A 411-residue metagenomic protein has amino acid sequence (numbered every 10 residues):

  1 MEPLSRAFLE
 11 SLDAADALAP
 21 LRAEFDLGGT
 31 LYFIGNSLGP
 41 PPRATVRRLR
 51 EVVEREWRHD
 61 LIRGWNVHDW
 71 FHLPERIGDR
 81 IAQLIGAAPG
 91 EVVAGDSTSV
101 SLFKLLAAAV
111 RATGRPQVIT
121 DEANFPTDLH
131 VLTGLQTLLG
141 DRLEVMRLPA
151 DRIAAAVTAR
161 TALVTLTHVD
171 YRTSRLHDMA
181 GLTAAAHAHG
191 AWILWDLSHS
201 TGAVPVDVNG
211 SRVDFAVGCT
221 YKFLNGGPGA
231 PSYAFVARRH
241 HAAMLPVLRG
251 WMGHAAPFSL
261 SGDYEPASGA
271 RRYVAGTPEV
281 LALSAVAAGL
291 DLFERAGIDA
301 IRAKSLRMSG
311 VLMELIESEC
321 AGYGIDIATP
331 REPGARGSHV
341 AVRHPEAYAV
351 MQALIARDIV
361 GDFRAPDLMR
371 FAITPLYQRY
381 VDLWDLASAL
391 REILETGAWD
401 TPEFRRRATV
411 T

Functional and structural regions predicted by a protein language model:
M1-T411: Pyridoxal 5′-phosphate
